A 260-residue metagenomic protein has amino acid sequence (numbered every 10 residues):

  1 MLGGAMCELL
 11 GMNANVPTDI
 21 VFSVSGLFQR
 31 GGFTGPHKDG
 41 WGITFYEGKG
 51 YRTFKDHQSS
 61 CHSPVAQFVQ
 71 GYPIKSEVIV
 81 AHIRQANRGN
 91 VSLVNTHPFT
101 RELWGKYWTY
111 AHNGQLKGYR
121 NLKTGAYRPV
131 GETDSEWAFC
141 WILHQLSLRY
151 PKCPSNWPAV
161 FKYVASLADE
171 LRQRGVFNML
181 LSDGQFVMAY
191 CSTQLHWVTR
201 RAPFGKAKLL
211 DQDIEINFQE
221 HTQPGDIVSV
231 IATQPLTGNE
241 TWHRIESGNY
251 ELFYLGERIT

Functional and structural regions predicted by a protein language model:
M1-C61, A207, G248-Y250, G256-T260: Extreme N-terminus nucleophile/cap motif
C7, W108-G118: Conserved beta-strand-loop-short alpha-helix elements that form and flank the Mn2+/Mg2+-coordinating active site
G40-E77, A81-A86, C191-Q194: Structured interaction and signal-relay segments at domain junctions
H57-V69, I83-G105, L122-G125: Short acidic (Asp/Glu) patches
V78, C153-T193: Catalytic core of PPM/PP2C metal-dependent serine/threonine phosphatase domains
T124-R149: Glycine-rich phosphate-binding loop plus the immediately following alpha-helix
G131-D134, T193-I216: Gly/Ser/Thr-rich active-site loops/lids in small-molecule metabolic enzymes that frequently grip phosphoryl groups
K206-Y250: A conserved acidic, glycine/proline-rich C-terminal tail/linker
